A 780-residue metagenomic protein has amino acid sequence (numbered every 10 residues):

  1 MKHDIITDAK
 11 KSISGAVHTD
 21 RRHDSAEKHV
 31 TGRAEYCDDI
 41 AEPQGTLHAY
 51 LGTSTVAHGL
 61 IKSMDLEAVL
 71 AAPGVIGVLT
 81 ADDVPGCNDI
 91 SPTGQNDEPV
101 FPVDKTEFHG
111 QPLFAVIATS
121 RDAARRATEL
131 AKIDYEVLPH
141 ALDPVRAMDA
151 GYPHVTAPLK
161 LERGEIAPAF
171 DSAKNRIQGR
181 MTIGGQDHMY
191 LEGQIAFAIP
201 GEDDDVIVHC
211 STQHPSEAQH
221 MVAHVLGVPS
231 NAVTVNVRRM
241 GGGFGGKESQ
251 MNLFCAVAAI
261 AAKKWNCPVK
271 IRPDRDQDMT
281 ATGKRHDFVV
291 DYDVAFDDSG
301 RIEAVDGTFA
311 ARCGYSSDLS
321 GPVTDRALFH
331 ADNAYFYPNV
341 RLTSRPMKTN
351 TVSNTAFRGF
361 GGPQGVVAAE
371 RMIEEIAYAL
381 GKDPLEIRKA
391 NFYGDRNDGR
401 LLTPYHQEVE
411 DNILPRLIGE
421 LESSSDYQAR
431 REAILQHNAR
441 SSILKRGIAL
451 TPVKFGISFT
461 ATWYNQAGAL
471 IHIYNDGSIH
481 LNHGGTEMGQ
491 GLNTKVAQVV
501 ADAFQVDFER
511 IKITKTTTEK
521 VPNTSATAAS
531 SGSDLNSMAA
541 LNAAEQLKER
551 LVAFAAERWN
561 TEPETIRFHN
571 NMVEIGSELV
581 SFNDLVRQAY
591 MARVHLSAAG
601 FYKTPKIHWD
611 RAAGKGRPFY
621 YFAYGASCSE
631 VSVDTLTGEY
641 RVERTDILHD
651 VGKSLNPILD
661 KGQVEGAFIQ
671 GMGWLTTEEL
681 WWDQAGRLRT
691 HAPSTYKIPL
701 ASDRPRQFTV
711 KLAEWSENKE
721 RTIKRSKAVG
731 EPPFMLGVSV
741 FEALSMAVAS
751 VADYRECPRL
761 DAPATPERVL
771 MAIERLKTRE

Functional and structural regions predicted by a protein language model:
M1-L161, R176-G179, K264: Flexible, low-hydrophobicity surface segments
T19, S25-G32, L159-A196, D287-M372 (+4 more regions): Glycine-rich loop/linker segments at domain edges
L47, V103, E192-F197, V289 (+4 more regions): Short glycine-rich loop/turn motifs
G74-G77, A232, S299, R510: Glycine-centered tight turns that cap/initiate beta-strands
A81-D82, G227-A232, A262-I271, V323-V453 (+3 more regions): C-terminal catalytic domains of large/alpha subunits in multi-subunit enzymes
N88-T93, A127-L130, C210-S211, Q219-M221 (+12 more regions): Short acidic, glycine/serine/threonine-rich loops at helix termini
I166-L226, D325, A449-S478, H483-G484 (+2 more regions): Conserved beta-alpha junction segments in alpha/beta enzyme cores
G241-N266, K270-R272, L492-V500: Thiamine diphosphate
